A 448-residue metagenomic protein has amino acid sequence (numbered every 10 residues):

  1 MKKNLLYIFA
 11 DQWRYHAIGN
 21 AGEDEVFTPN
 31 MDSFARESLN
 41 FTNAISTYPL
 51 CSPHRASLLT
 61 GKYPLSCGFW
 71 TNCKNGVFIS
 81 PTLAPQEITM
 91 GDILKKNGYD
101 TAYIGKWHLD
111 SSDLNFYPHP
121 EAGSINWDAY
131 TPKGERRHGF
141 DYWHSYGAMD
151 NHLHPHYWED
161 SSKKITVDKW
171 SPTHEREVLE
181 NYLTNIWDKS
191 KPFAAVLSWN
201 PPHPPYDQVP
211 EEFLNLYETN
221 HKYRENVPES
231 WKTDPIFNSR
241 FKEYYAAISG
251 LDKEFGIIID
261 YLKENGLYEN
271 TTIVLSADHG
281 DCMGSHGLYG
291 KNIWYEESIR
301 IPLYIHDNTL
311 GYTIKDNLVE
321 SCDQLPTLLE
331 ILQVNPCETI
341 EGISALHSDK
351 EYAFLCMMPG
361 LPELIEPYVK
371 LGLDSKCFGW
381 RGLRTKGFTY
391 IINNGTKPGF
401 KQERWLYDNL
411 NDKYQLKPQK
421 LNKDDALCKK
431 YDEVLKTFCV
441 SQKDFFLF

Functional and structural regions predicted by a protein language model:
M1-N393, G399-Q402, K413-K436, L447-F448: Formylglycine-dependent sulfatase
L406-Y407: Signature of WW domains and closely related Tyr/Trp-rich beta-sheet microdomains in eukaryotic regulatory proteins
L410: A short, internal acetyl-CoA/4′-phosphopantetheine-binding micro-motif in the GNAT/acyltransferase core
